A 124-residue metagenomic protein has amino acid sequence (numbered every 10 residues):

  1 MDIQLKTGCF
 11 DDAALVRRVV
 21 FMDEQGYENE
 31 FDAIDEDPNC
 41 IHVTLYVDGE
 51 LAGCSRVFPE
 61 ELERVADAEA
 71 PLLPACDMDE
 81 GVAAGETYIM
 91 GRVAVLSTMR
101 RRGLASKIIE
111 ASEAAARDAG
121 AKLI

Functional and structural regions predicted by a protein language model:
M1-A13: A short beta-loop-alpha structural element at the N-terminal edge of CoA-dependent acyl/N-acetyltransferase catalytic
T7, A33, F58-E61, G81 (+1 more regions): OB-fold and OB-like single-stranded nucleic-acid-recognition modules and their adjacent interaction interfaces
R18-A52, R56, L62: Active-site rim helix/loop that mediates acceptor-substrate recognition in acyltransferases
P38-C40, E50-A52, A83-M90, A119-A121: Short connector loops at helix/strand junctions that flank enzyme active sites, especially segments positioning acidic
T44, E50-E60, V65-M78, T87-A94: Conserved beta-strand in the GNAT
V95, R101-A114: Conserved acetyl-CoA-binding loop-helix of GNAT-fold acetyltransferases
I109, A116-I124: Conserved GNAT acetyl-CoA-binding A-motif
